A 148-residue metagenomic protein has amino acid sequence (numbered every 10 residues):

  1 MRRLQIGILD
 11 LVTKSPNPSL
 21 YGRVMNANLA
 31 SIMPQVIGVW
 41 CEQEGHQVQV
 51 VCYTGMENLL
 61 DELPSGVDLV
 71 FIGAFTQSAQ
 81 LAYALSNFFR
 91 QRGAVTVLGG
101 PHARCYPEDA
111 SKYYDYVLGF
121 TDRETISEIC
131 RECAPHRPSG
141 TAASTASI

Functional and structural regions predicted by a protein language model:
R2-Q5, D68: Nucleotide donor/acceptor-binding cores
L4-A27: Short glycine-rich His-centered loop
M33, I37-C41, H46-I148: Glycine-rich beta-alpha loop elements in corrinoid/cobalamin-binding modules across cobalamin-dependent enzymes
